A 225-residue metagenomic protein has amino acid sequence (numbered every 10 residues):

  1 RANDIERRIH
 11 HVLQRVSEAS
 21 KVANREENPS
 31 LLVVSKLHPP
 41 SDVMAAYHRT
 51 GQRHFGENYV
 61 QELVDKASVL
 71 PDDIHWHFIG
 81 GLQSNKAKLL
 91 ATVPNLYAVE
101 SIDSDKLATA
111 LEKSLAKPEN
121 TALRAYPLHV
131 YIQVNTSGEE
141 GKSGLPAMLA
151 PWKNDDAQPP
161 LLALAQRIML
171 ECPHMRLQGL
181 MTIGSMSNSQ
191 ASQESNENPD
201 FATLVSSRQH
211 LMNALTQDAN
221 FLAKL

Functional and structural regions predicted by a protein language model:
R1-L225: Conserved alpha/beta-domain cores
